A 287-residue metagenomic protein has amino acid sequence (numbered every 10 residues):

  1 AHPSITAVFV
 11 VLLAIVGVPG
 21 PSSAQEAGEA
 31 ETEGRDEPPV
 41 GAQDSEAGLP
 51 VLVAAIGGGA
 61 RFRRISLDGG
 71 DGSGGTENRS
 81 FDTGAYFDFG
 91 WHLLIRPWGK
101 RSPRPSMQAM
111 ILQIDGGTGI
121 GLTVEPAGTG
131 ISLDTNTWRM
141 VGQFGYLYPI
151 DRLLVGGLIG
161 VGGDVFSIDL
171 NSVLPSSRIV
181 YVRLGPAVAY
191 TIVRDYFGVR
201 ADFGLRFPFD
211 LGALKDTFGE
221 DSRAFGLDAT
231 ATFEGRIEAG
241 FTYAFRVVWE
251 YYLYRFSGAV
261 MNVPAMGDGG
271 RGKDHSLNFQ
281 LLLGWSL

Functional and structural regions predicted by a protein language model:
Q25-R101, T123, R271, N278-S286: Short glycine/proline- and aromatic-enriched beta-strand/turn motifs that initiate or cap beta-hairpins
A42-V51, W98-M110, Y148-V155, T191-V199 (+1 more regions): Short loop/turn motifs that connect adjacent beta-strands in outer-membrane beta-barrel proteins
P50-L52, T83-F89, Q108, T118 (+5 more regions): Residues that define the transmembrane beta-barrel architecture of outer-membrane proteins
A54-G58, M110-G116, G142-F144, V155-V161 (+5 more regions): Membrane-embedded beta-strand positions of outer-membrane beta-barrel proteins
G58-S66, P97, G116-L122, Y148 (+6 more regions): Transmembrane beta-strands of outer-membrane beta-barrel pores
R63-G69, E77-S80, E220-L287: Predominantly the C-terminal beta-signal and adjacent terminal strand-loop region of outer-membrane beta-barrel
I65-G75, L122-I131, F166-P175, D210-E220 (+1 more regions): Outer-membrane beta-barrel translocator domains and adjoining extracellular loop/strand segments of Gram-negative
P103-V193, M266-G269: Outer-membrane pore/translocation modules
